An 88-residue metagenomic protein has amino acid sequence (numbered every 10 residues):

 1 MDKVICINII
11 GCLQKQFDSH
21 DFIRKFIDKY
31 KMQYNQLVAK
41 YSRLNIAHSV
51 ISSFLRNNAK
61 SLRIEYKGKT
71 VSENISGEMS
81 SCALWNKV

Functional and structural regions predicted by a protein language model:
M1-C12, Q16, H20, K25-V88: Phospho-regulated, low-complexity intrinsically disordered regions of nuclear gene-regulatory and chromatin-associated
